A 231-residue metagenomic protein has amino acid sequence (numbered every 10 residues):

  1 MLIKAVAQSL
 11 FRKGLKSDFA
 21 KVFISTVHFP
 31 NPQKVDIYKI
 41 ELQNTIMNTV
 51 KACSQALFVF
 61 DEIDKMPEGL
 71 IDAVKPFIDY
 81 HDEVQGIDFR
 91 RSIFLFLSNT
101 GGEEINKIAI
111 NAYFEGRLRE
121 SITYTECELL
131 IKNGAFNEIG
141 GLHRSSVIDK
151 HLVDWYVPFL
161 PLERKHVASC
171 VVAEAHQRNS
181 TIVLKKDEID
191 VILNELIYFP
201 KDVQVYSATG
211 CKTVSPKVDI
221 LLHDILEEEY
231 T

Functional and structural regions predicted by a protein language model:
M1-K21: Walker A/P-loop
K4-A5, K150, P158-T231: C-terminal alpha-helical "lid" subdomain
S17-S54: Short glycine-rich substrate-engagement loop in P-loop NTPases that contacts/grips substrate
M47-K51, P67-E103, K107-Y124: Conserved catalytic/switch belt of AAA+ P-loop NTPases
D61-E62, N99: Walker B catalytic acidic pair
D88, S98-T100, I108-A109, Y113-V147 (+1 more regions): Conserved AAA+ ATPase "SRH/arginine-finger" region at the nucleotide-binding site
